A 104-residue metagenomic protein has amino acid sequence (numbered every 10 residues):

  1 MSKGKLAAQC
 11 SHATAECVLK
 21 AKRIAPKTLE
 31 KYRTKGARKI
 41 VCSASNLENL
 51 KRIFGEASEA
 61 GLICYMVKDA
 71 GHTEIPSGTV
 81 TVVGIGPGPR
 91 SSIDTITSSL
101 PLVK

Functional and structural regions predicted by a protein language model:
M1-I24: Glycine- and Gly-Pro-enriched alpha-helical subdomains that act as flexible, kink-prone "lid/hinge" or packing modules
K5, Q9, S45-E48, S91: Conserved active-site and cofactor/substrate-binding residues in soluble primary-metabolism enzymes
K22-I40: Active-site pocket-lining segment
K35-S45, S58-K104: Short basic, glycine-rich beta-strand/loop surfaces that mediate nucleic-acid
E48-G55: Short amphipathic alpha-helices within nucleic acid-binding modules
